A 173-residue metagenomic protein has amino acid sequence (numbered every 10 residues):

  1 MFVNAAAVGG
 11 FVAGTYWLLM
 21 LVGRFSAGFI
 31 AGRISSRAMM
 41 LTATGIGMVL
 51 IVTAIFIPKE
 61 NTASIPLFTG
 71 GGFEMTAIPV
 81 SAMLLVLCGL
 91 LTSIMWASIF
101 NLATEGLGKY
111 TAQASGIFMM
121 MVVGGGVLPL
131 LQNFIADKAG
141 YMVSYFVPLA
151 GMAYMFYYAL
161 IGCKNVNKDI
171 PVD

Functional and structural regions predicted by a protein language model:
N4-L19, V80, A112-I117: Loop-to-transmembrane helix entry
G23-S36, A136-D137: Helix-to-loop junctions at the C-terminal end of transmembrane segments in multipass secondary transporters
G32-I46: Cytoplasmic membrane-interface "Motif A"-like loop-to-helix N-cap segments of 12-TM Major Facilitator Superfamily
I46-E74, L160: C-terminal ends and interior cores of transmembrane alpha-helices in multi-pass membrane transporters/permeases
I65-M95: Hydrophobic core of transmembrane alpha-helices in multi-pass small-molecule transporters, especially MFS/SLC-type
L85, T92-G108, A114-G116: Intracellular juxtamembrane helix-capping segments at the cytosolic ends of symmetry-related transmembrane helices
L131-M152: A membrane-interface helix-boundary motif in multi-pass transporters
L149-D173: Multi-pass alpha-helical transporter architecture, strongest for 12-TM Major Facilitator/SLC carriers used
